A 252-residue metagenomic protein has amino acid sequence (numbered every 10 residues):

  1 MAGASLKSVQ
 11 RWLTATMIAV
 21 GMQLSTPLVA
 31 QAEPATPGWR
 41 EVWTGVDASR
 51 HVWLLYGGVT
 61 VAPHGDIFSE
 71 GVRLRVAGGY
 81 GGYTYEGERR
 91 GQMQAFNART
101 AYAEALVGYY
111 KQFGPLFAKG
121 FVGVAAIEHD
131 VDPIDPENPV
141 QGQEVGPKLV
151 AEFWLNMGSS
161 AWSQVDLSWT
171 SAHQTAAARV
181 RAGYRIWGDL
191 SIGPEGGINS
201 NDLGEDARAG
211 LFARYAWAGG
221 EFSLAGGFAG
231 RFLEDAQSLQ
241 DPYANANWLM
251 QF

Functional and structural regions predicted by a protein language model:
M1-W39, F252: Cleavable N-terminal export/targeting peptides
A2, L28-G71, D130-D132, Q141-P147: Outer-membrane beta-barrel initiation region
V29-W39, A62-R73, Q112-A118, N156-W162 (+2 more regions): Short loop/turn motifs that connect adjacent beta-strands in outer-membrane beta-barrel proteins
W43, G58-A62, L106-G108, V150-W154 (+3 more regions): Outer-membrane beta-barrel architecture
V52, L211-W217, S238-F252: Outer-membrane beta-barrel "beta-signal"
V72-T175, G196, G226-G230, Q237-N245 (+1 more regions): Outer-membrane pore/translocation modules
A176-R179, Y184-G210: Intrinsically disordered, low-complexity segments enriched in Gly and acidic/Ser/Thr residues that form flexible
G210-L211, E221-A229: C-terminal transmembrane helix-loop-helix hairpin of multi-pass membrane proteins
